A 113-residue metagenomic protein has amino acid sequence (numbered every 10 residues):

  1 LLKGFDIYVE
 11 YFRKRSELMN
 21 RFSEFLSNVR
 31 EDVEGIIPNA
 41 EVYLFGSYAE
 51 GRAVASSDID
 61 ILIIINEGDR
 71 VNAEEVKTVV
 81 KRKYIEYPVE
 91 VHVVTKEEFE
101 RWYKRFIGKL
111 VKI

Functional and structural regions predicted by a protein language model:
L1-E41, A49-S56, I65-I113: Catalytic core of pol beta-like nucleotidyltransferases
